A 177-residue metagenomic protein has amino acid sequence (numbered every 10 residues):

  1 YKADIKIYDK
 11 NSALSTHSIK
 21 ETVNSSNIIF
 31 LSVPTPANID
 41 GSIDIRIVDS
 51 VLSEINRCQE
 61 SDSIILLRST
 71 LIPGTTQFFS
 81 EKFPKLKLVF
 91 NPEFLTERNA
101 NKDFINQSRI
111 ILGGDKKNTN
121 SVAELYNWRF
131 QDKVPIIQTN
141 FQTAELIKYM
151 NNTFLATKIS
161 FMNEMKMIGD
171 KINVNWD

Functional and structural regions predicted by a protein language model:
Y1-H17: NAD(P)-binding Rossmann-fold cofactor-contacting core
D4, S80-N91, T96, A100-D177: Internal alpha-helical scaffold of NAD(P)-dependent oxidoreductase catalytic cores
Y8-D9, L67, N163: Active-site flanking residues adjacent to catalytic metal/cofactor-binding acidic residues
S12-H17, P73-T75, K117-S121: Short, charged/polar "capping" segments at the starts of alpha-helices and the immediately preceding loops
L14-T22, A37, E54: A structured beta-alpha segment of the ubiquitous adenosine-cofactor-binding alpha/beta core
K20-S26, I105: A short, aliphatic-rich alpha-helical micro-motif
I28, P36-N99: Rossmann-like NAD(P)(H) cofactor-binding subdomain of soluble oxidoreductases
F30-S32, I111: Structural motif
